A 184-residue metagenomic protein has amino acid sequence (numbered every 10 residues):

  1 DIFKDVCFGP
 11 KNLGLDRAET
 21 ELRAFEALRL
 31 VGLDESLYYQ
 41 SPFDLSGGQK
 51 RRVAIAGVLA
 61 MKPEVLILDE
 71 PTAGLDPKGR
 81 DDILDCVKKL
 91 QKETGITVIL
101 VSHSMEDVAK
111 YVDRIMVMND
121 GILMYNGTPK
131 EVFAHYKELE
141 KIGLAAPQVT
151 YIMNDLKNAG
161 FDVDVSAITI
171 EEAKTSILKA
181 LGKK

Functional and structural regions predicted by a protein language model:
E19-S36: Conserved ABC ATPase "signature" region
S41-L45, Q49: Conserved ABC ATPase signature
I55: Hydrophobic anchor residue at the start of the ABC signature
K62: Conserved catalytic motifs of ABC-family nucleotide-binding domains
L66-D69: Catalytic Walker B motif of ABC-type/P-loop ATPase nucleotide-binding domains
D120-G121: Conserved ABC ATPase "signature" C-loop
N126-G127: ABC ATPase "signature
